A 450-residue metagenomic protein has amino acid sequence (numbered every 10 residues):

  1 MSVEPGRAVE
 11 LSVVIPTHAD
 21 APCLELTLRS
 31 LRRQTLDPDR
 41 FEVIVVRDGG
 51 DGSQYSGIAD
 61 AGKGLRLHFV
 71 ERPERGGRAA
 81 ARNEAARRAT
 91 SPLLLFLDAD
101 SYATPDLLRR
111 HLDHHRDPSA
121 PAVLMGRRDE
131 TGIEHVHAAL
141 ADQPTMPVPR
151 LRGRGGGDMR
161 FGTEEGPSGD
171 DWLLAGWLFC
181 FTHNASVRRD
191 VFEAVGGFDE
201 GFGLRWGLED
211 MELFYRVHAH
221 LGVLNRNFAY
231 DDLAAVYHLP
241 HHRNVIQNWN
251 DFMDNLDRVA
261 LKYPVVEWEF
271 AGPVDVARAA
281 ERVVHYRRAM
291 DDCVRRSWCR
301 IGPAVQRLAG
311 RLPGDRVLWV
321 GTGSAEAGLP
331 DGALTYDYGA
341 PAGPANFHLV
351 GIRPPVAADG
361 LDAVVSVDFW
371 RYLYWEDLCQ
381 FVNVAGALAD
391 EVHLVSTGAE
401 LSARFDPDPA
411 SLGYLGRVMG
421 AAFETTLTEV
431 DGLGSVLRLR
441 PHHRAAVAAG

Functional and structural regions predicted by a protein language model:
R29-R40: Short, acidic, metal-binding catalytic loop of nucleotide-sugar glycosyltransferases
S30, V45-S56, E74, S101 (+1 more regions): A conserved acidic beta->alpha catalytic loop
R72-A89: Glycine-rich, basic loop-to-helix element that forms the pyrophosphate-binding segment of sugar-nucleotide handling
L94: Short aromatic/hydrophobic "clamp" motif used to bind/position activated sugar donors
D106-G153, V223-N225: Conserved donor NDP-sugar-binding/catalytic core segment of glycosyltransferases
E130-T131, G201-G203, R226-Q247, R258-V259: Active-site donor/metal-binding and catalytic loop motifs of nucleotide-sugar-dependent glycosylation enzymes
P144-W177: Short, flexible, basic/aromatic active-site loop/helix in glycosyltransferases
A185, V191, V195-G196, G203-D232: A short, conserved alpha-helix in the catalytic core of glycosyltransferases
